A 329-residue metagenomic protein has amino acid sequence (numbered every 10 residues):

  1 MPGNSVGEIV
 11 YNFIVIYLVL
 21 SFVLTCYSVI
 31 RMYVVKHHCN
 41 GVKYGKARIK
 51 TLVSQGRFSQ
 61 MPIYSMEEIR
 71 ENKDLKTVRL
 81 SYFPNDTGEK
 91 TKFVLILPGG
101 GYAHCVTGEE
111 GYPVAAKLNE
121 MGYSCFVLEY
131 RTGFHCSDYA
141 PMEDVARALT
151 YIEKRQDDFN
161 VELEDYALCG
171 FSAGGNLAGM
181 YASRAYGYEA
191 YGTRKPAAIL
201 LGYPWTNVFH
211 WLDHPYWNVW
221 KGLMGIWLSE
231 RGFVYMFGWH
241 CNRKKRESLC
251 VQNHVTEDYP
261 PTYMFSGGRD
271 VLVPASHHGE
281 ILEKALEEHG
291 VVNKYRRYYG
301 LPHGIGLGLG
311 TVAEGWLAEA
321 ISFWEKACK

Functional and structural regions predicted by a protein language model:
M1-I9: Short, strongly hydrophobic alpha-helical membrane anchors
E8-I16: Hydrophobic alpha-helical transmembrane segments
Y17-K329: Alpha/beta-hydrolase superfamily serine-hydrolase fold, recognizing
